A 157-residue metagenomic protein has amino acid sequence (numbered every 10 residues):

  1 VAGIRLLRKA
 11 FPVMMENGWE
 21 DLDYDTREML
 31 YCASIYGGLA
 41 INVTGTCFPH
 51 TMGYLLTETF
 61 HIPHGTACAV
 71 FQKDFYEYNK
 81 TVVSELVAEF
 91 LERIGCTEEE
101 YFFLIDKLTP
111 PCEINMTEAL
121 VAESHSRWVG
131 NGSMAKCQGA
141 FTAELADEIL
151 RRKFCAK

Functional and structural regions predicted by a protein language model:
V1-F103: Active-site segments that bind and position negatively charged phosphate/pyrophosphate groups
R93-K157: C-terminal charged capping/lid subdomain of soluble metabolic enzymes
